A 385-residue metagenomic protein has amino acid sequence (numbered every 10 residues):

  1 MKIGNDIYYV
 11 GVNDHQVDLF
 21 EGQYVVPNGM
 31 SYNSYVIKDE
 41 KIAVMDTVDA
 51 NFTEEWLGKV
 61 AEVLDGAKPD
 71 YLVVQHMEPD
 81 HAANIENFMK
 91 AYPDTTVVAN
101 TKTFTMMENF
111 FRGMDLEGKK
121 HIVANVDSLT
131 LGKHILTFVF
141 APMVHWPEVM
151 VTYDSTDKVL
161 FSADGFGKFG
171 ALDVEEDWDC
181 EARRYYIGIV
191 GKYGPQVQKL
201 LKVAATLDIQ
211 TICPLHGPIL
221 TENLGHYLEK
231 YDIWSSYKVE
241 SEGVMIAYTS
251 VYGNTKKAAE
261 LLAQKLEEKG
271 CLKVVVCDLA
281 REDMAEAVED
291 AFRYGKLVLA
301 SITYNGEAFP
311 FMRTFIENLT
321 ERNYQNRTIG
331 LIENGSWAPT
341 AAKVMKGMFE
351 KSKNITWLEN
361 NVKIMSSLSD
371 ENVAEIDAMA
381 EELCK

Functional and structural regions predicted by a protein language model:
K2-N5, A99-V149, Y193-K199: Metallo-beta-lactamase
K2-V60, V151-D154, K158-S162, T255: Conserved beta-strand hairpin/beta-sheet module of binuclear metal-dependent hydrolase folds, prominently
K41-A43, Y71, H134, K158-F161 (+3 more regions): Structural motif
M45-T47, P69-M77, V97-N100, L160-D164 (+1 more regions): Active-site neighborhood of phospho(di)ester-bond hydrolases with catalytic His/Asp-centered motifs
N51-V98: Active-site metal-binding motif and surrounding structural segment of the metallo-beta-lactamase
H145, V149, G165-K192, S235-E240: Active-site-proximal loop/helix segment associated with metal-binding centers of metalloenzymes
L172-I212, H216-I219, L261-C277, A287-K385: FMN-binding flavodoxin-like domain, especially the glycine-rich phosphate-binding loop
C213-E240, T314: Short N-terminal or domain-adjacent regulatory/targeting segments
